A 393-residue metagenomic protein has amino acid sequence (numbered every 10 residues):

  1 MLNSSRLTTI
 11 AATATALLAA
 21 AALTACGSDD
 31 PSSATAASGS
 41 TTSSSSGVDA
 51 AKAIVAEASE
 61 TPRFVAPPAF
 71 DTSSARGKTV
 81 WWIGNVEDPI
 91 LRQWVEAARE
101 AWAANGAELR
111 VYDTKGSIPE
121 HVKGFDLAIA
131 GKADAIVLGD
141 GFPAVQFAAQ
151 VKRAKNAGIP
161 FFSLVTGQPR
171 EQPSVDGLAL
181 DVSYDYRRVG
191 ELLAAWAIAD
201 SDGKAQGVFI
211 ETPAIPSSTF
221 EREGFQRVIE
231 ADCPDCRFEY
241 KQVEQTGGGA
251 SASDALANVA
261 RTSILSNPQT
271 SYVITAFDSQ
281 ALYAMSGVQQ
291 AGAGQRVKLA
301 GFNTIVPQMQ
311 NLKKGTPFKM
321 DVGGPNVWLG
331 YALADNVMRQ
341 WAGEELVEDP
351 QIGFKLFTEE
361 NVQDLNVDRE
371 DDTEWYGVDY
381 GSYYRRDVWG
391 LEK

Functional and structural regions predicted by a protein language model:
A25-A36: Bacterial lipoprotein signal-peptidase II cleavage site
A37-K78, D232, P325, L329-K393: Hinge/cleft segment of the Venus flytrap/periplasmic-binding protein
G39-A97, A101, R110-V122, L127 (+3 more regions): Extracytoplasmic "Venus flytrap"
S44, A144-V145, Q150-R188, Q206 (+2 more regions): Flexible loop/hinge segments that line or gate small-molecule binding clefts
V80, G84, A98, V189-Q242 (+3 more regions): An alpha-beta-alpha
H121, L180-G207, F220, S253-A257 (+2 more regions): Hydrophobic alpha-helical segments within soluble ligand-binding/sensing domains
K132-G141, P160-V165, V208-F209, N267-F277 (+2 more regions): Periplasmic-binding protein-like
G141-N156, F225, Q245-N311: Hydrophobic alpha-helical
